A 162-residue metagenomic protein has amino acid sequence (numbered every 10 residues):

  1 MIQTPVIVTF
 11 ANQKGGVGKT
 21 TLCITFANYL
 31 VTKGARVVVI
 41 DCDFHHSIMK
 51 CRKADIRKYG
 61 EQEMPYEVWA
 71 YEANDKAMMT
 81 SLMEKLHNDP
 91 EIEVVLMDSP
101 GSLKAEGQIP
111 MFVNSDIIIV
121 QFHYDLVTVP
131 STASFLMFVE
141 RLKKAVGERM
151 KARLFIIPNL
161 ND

Functional and structural regions predicted by a protein language model:
I2, A11-Q13, V17, N28-S102 (+1 more regions): P-loop/Walker-type NTP enzyme "switch/lid" segment
P5: Short coil/loop residues immediately preceding or within conserved phosphate-binding loops of NTP-utilizing enzyme
V8: Conserved beta-strand position immediately N-terminal to the Walker
T21-L22: Hydrophobic positions on the alpha1 helix immediately C-terminal to the Walker A/P-loop
V38, P100-D162: Conserved catalytic-core segment of NTP-binding enzymes
